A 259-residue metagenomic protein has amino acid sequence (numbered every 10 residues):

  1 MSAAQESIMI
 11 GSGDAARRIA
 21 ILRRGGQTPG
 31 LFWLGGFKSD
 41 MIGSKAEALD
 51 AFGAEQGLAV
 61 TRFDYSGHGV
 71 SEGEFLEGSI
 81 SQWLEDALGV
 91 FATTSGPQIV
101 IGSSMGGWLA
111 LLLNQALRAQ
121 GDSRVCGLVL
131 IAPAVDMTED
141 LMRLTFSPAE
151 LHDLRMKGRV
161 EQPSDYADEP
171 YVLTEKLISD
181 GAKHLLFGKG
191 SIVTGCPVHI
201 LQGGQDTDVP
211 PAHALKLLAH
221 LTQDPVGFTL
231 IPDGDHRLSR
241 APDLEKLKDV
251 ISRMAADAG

Functional and structural regions predicted by a protein language model:
M1-G26, R240: N-terminal cap/lid segment of alpha/beta-hydrolase-fold proteins
T28-G36: Short beta-strand element of the alpha/beta-hydrolase
F37-D50, A212: The serine-hydrolase catalytic nucleophile loop
A48-E72: Conserved alpha/beta-hydrolase
H68-T94: Catalytic nucleophile-loop/oxyanion-hole region of alpha/beta-hydrolase and closely related hydrolase-like folds
V100-G102, I131: Short beta-strand immediately N-terminal to the catalytic nucleophile in serine-hydrolase-like folds
G102-A110: Gly/Ala-rich beta-loop-alpha elbow adjacent to hydrolase catalytic centers
G121-I231, D235-G259: The alpha/beta-hydrolase serine catalytic core
